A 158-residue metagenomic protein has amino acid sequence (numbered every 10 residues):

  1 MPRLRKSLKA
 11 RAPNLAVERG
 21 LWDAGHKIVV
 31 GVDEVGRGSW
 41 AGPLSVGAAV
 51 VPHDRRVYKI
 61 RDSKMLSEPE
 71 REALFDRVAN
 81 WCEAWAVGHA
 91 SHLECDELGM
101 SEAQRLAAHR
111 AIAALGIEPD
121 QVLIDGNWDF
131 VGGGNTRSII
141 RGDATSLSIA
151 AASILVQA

Functional and structural regions predicted by a protein language model:
M1-A158: RNase H-like, Mg2+-dependent phosphodiesterase core, and more generally RNA phosphate-backbone-engaging helix-loop
